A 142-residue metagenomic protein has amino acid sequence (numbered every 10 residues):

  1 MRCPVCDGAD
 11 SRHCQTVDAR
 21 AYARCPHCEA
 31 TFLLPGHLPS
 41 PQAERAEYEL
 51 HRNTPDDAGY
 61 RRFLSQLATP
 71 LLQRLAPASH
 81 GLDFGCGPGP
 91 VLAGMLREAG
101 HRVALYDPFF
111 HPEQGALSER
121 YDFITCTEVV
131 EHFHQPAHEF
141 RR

Functional and structural regions predicted by a protein language model:
M1-F123, T127, H138-F140: Conserved N-terminal segment of class I S-adenosyl-L-methionine
E128, H132: A short His-aromatic
